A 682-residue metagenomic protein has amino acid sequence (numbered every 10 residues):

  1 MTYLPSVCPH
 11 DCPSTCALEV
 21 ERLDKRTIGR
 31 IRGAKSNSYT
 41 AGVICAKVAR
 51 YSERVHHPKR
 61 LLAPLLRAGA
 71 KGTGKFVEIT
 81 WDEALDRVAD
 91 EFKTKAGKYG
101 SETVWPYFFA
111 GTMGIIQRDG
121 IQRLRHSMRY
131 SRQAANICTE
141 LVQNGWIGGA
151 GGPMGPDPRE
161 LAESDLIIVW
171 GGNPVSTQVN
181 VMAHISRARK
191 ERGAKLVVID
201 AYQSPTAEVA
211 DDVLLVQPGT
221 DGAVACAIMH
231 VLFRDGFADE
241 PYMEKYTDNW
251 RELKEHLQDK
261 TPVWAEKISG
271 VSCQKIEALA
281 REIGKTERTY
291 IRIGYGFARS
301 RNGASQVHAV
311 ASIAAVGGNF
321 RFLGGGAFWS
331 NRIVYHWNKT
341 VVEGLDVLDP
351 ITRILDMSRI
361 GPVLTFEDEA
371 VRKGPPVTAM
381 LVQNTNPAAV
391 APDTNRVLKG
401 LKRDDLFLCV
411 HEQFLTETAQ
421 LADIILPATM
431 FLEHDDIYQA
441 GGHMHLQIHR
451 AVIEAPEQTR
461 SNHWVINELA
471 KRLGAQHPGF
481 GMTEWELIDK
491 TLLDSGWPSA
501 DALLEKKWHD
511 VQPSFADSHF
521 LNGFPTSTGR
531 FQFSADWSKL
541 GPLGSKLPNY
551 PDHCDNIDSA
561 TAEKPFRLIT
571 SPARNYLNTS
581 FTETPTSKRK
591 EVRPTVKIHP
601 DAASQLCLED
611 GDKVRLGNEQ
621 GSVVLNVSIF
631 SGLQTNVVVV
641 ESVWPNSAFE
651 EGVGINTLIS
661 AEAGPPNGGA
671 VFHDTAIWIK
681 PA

Functional and structural regions predicted by a protein language model:
M1-D235, N249, W264, S272 (+3 more regions): N-terminal export/assembly segments and adjacent metallocofactor-ligating motifs of anaerobic energy-metabolism
V7, V397, R403-F407, H411-F414 (+2 more regions): Phosphate/diphosphate-binding loops
R67-E78, D235-C273, I453-P525, G529-Q532 (+4 more regions): N-terminal leader/propeptide and maturation segments of large enzyme subunits in energy/redox metabolism and hydrolases
A70, I167, V209-A210, D259-W264 (+2 more regions): Flexible glycine/proline-enriched surface loops and loop-helix/loop-strand junctions
Y99-T103, A238-M243, Y290, R321-F328 (+1 more regions): Flexible, glycine/charged-enriched surface loops at secondary-structure junctions
D119-A188, R192-I199, T206, G222-C226 (+4 more regions): Extended redox/cofactor-interaction regions of prokaryotic respiratory oxidoreductases
I228, T247-E367: Active-site phosphate/pyrophosphate-binding segments
P456, N462-K507, T579, T584-K597 (+1 more regions): Long, contiguous, secondary-structure-rich segments that constitute the structural scaffold of globular domains
